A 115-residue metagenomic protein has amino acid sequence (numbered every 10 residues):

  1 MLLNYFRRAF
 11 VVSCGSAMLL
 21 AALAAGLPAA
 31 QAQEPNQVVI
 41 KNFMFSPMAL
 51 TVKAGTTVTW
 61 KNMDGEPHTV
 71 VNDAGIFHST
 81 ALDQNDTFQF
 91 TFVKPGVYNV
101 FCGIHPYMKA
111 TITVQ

Functional and structural regions predicted by a protein language model:
L2-S16, L20-Q115: Extracytoplasmic copper-binding redox domains, predominantly the cupredoxin/blue-copper superfamily
